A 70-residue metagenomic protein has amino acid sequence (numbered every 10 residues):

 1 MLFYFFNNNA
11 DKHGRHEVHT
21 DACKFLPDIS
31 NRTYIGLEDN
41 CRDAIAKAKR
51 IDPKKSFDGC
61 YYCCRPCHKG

Functional and structural regions predicted by a protein language model:
M1-L2: Absolute protein N-terminus
F5-R32: Short aromatic-glycine-(Arg/Gly/Cys) micro-motifs in beta-strand/loop hairpins
T33-G70: Short, mixed-charge low-complexity intrinsically disordered segments
